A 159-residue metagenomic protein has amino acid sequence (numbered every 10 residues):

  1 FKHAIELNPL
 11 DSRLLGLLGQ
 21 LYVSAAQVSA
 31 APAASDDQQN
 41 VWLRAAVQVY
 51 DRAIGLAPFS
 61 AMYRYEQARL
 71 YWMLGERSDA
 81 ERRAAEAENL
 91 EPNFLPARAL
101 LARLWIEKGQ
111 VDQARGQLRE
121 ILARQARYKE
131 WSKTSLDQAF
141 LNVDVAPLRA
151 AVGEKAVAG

Functional and structural regions predicted by a protein language model:
L10, F59, N93, R127-Y128: Short coil loop/turn residues that delineate tetratricopeptide repeat
R13-L17, M62-R69, P96-L100, E130-L136: Alpha-solenoid helical repeat scaffolds
V28-R52, L74-E86, G109-Q117: Structural signature of tandem alpha-helical TPR/SEL1-like repeats, specifically the intra-repeat loop/turn
R115-G159: Terminal, low-structured helical/coil segments at or just beyond the last alpha-helical repeat
